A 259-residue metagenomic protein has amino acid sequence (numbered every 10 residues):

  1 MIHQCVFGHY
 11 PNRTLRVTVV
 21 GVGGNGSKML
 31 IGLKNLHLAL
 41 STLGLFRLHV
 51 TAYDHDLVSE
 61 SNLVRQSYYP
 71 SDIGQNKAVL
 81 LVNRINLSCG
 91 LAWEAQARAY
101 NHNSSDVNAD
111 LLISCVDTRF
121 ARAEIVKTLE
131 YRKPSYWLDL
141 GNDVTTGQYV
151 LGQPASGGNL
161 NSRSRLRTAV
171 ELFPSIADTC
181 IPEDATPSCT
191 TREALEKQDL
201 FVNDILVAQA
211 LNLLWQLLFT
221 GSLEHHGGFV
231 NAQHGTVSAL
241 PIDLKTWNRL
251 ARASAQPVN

Functional and structural regions predicted by a protein language model:
M1-N25, M29, T118-R122, V126-N259: Glycine-rich phosphate/adenylate-binding loop
G8, N35-F46, L129-K133: Alpha-helix termini
R13-L43, T51-S59: Glycine-rich adenosine-cofactor-binding loop
T14-L15, F46-V50, W93, S135: Residue-level recognition of the N-termini of beta-strands and the immediately preceding loop/turn
F46-G90: Glycine-rich phosphate-binding loop and adjoining beta1-alpha1-beta2 segment of Rossmann-like nucleotide-binding folds
Q96-S104: Conserved SAM/SAH-binding loop
V107-D110: Alpha-helix C-terminal capping/helix-to-coil transition sites in glycosyltransferase folds
